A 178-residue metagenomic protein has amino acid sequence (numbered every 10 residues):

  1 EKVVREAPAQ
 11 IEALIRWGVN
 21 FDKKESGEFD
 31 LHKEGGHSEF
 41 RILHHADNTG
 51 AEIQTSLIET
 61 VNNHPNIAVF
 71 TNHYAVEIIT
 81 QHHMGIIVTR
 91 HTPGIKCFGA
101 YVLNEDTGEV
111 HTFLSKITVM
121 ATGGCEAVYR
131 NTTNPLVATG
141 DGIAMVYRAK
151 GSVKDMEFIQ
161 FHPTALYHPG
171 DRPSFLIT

Functional and structural regions predicted by a protein language model:
E1-D30: Rossmann-like flavin
V4, L43-D47: Short acidic-aromatic active-site loops that bind/stabilize oxyanions
A7-P8, G35-E39, Q54, N72: Alpha-helix initiation and N-capping motif
F21, E34-H37, E77: Catalytic phosphate-handling regions of large nucleic-acid enzymes and associated NTPases
K23-E25, A46-T178: Residues forming the flavin
S26-L31, G35-H37, H64: Electropositive nucleic-acid engagement tracts
H32-R41, T122-E126: Gly-rich Lys/Arg/Thr-decorated short loops/hinges at beta-loop-alpha junctions or inter-strand turns that position
